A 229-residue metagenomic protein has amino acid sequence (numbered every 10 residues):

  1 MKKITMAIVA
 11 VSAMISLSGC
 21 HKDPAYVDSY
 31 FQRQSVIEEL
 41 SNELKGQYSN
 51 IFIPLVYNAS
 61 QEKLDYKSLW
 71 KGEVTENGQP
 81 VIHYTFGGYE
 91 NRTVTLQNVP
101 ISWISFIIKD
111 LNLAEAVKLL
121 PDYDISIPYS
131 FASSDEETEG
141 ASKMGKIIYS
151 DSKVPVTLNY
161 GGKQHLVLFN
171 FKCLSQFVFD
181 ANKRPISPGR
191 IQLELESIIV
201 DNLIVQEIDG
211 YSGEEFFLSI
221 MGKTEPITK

Functional and structural regions predicted by a protein language model:
M1-A7: Bacterial N-terminal signal peptides that target proteins for export
I15-G19: C-terminal motif of bacterial Sec signal peptides marking the signal peptidase cleavage site
C20-W103, I107: Acidic/polar, low-complexity intrinsically disordered N-terminal segments immediately downstream of a Sec signal
P24-Q32, L168-K229: Edge beta-strand at a domain terminus
S41, K45, I147, G189-L193: Edge/loop elements at the starts and ends of beta-strands within beta-rich repeat scaffolds
S49-N58, S150-T157, K172-L174, Q192-V205: Generic short beta-strand segments
L55-D65, L158-Q164, D201-E214: Flexible, membrane-facing loop/turn or short amphipathic-helix motifs that contact lipid bilayers or gate lipid-binding
Q79-P80, Y84-Q176: Predominantly extracellular/secreted and cell-surface proteins with exposed, flexible low-complexity segments
